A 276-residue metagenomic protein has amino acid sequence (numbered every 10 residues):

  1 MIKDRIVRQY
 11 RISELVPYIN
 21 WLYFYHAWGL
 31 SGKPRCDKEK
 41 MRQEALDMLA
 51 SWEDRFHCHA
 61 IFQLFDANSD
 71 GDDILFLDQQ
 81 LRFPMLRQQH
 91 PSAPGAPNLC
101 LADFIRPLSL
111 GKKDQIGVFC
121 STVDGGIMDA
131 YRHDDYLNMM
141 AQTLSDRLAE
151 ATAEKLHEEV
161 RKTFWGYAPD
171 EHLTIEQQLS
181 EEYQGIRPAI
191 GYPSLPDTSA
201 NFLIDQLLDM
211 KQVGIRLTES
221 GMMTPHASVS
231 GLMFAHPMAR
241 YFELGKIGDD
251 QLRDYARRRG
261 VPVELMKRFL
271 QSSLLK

Functional and structural regions predicted by a protein language model:
M1-M139, T143: Active-site loops and adjacent core secondary-structure elements that bind or stabilize anionic groups
P97-K276: C-terminal accessory domains/tails appended to large, multi-domain proteins
